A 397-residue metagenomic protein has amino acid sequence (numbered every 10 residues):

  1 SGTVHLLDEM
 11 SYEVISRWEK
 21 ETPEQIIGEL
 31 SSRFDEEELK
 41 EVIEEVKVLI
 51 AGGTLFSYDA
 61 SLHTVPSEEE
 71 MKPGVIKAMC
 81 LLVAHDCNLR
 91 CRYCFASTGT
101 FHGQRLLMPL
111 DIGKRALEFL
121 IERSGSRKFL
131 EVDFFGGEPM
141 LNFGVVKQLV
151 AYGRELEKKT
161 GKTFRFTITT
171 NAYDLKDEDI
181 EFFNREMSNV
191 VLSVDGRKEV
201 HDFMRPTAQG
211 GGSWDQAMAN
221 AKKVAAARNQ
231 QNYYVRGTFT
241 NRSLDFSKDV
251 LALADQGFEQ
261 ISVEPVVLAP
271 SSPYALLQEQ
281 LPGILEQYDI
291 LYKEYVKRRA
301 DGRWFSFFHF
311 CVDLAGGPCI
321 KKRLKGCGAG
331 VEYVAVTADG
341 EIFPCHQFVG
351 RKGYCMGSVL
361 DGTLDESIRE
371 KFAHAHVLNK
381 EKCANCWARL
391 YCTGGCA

Functional and structural regions predicted by a protein language model:
T3-C80, L110: Long, charge-rich, low-complexity alpha-helical segments
K40-L62, K325, G330-E366: A broadly conserved sequence feature marking short terminus-proximal activation segments in nucleic acid-centric
P73-D111: Canonical Radical SAM [4Fe-4S] cluster-binding loop centered on the CxxxCxxC motif and its immediate flanking residues
A78, G113, L117-D133, N142-V266: Radical SAM/AdoMet-radical enzyme domain recognition
V83-R90, G330, C383, R389-Y391: Cysteine-centered iron-sulfur cluster-binding motifs in ferredoxin-type domains/subunits of redox enzymes
C94-T100, Q230, W387-Y391: Detector for the c-type heme attachment site
E199-D215, K222, A226-A329, Y333 (+1 more regions): Radical SAM enzyme [4Fe-4S]-AdoMet core and its adjacent flexible, acidic and glycine-rich loops/tails across
P282-G316, H346-T393: C-terminal accessory region of radical SAM enzymes
